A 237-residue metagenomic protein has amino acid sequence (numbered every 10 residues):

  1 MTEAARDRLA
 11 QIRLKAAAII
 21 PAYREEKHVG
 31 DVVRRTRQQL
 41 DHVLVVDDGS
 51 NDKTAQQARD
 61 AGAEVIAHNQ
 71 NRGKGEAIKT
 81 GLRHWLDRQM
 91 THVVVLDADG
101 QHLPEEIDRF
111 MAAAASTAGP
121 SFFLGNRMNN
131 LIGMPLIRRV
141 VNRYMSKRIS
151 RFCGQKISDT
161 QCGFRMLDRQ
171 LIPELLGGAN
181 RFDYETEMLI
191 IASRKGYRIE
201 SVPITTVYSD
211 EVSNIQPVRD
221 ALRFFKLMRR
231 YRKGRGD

Functional and structural regions predicted by a protein language model:
M1-I12, F152-G154, G178-D237: Hydrophobic helical membrane-anchoring modules
M1-R35: N-proximal low-complexity "stem/linker" segments adjacent to membrane-targeting elements
R13-A16, R35-V45, K53, A61: Short loop->beta transition adjacent to catalytic acidic/histidine clusters or analogous donor-positioning motifs
A17-P21, L44, A67: Short hydrophobic beta-strand elements that form part of the catalytic alpha/beta core underpinning NDP-sugar/donor
K27-D31, D52-A61: Acidic helix N-cap motif at the loop->helix transition within catalytic regions of sugar-transfer enzymes
D47-A55, G100: A conserved acidic beta->alpha catalytic loop
Q70-R72, E76-D87, H92, P104-F182 (+2 more regions): Acceptor/aglycone-binding surface of glycosyltransferases and processive sugar-polymer synthases
